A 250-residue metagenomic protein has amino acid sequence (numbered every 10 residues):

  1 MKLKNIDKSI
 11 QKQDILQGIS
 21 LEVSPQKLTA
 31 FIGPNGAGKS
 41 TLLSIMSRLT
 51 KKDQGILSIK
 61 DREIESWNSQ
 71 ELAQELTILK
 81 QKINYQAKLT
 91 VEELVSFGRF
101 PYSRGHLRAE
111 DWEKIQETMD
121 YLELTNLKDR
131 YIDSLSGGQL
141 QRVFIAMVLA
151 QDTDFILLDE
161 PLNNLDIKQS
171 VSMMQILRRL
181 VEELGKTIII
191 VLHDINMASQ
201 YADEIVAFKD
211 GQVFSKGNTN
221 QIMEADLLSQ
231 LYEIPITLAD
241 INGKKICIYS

Functional and structural regions predicted by a protein language model:
M1-L3, L16: Conserved structural motif at the start of ABC-family nucleotide-binding domains
I32-P34: The feature captures the beta-strand-to-loop junction immediately N-terminal to the Walker
S47: Helix-to-loop junction immediately C-terminal to a conserved catalytic motif
G55-E63, L72: Conserved ABC transporter NBD signature motif
S96, A109-L127, D152, L157: Conserved ABC ATPase "signature" region
Y131-L135, Q139: Conserved ABC ATPase signature
L231-S250: ABC ATPase nucleotide-binding domains
